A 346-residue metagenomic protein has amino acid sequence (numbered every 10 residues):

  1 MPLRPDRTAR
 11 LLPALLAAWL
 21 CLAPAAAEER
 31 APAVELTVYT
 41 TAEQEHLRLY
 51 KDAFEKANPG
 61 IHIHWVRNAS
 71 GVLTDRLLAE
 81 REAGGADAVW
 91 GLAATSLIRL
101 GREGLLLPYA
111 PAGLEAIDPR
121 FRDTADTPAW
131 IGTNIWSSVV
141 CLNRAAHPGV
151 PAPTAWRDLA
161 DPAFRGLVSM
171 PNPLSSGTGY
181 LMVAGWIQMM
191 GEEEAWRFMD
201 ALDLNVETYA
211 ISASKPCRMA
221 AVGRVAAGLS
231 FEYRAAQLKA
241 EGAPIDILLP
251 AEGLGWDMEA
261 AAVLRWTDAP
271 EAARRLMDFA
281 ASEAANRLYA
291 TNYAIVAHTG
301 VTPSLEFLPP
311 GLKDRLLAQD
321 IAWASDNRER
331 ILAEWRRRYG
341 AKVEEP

Functional and structural regions predicted by a protein language model:
L11-A23: Bacterial N-terminal signal peptides
E28-I98: Early extracytoplasmic/lumenal segment of secretory-pathway proteins
T41-R48, G71, G85-R224: Extracytoplasmic ligand-binding site segments that recognize negatively charged/polar headgroups
T95-R99, A221, V225-P244, Y293: A ligand-binding cleft/hinge motif common to bilobed small-molecule-binding domains
A116-R120, W136, F198-D203, Y209-A210 (+2 more regions): Periplasmic-binding protein-like
C141-A146, A184, D257-A269, L288-Y289: A bilobed periplasmic-binding-protein/Venus flytrap-type ligand-binding module shared by bacterial periplasmic
L264-Q319: Mature extracytoplasmic/periplasmic domains
E306-P346: Extracellular/periplasmic bilobal clamshell ligand-binding domains
